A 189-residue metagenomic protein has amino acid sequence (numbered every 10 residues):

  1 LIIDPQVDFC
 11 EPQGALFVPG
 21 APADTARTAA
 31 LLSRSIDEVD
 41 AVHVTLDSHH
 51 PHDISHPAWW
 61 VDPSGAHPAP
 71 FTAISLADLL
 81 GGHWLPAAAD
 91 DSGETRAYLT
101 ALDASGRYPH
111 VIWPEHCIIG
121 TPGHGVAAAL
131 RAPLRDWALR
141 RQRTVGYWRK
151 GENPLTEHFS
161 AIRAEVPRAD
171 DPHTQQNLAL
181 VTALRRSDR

Functional and structural regions predicted by a protein language model:
L1-P154, E165-V166, R186-S187: Active-site acidic carboxylates
F159-R186: Active-site glycine-rich loop that binds ribose-phosphate moieties when present
